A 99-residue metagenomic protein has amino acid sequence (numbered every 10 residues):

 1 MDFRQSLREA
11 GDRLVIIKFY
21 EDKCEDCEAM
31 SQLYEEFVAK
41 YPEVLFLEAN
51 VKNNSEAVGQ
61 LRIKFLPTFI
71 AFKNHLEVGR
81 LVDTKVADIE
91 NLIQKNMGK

Functional and structural regions predicted by a protein language model:
M1-V15, D88-K99: N-terminal leader/targeting and pre-domain segments
R4, S55-V58: Short hydrophobic/charged patches on amphipathic alpha-helices used for structural packing and interfaces
R4-F37: Local sequence-structure signature of Cys/Sec-based thiol-disulfide redox active-site neighborhoods
V15-K18, L45-E48, T68-F72, R80: Beta-strand cores of modular interaction/reader domains in eukaryotic scaffold and signaling proteins, especially PDZ
F19-E21, E35-E56: Thiol-based oxidoreductase modules, predominantly thioredoxin-like and allied folds used for disulfide exchange
E25-D26, E43, V78-L81: Short amphipathic alpha-helical molecular recognition features
G59-K64: A short glycine-leucine-enriched loop at secondary-structure breakpoints that most characteristically corresponds
F65, I70-K99: Non-catalytic, surface beta->alpha helical segment in thiol-disulfide oxidoreductase systems
